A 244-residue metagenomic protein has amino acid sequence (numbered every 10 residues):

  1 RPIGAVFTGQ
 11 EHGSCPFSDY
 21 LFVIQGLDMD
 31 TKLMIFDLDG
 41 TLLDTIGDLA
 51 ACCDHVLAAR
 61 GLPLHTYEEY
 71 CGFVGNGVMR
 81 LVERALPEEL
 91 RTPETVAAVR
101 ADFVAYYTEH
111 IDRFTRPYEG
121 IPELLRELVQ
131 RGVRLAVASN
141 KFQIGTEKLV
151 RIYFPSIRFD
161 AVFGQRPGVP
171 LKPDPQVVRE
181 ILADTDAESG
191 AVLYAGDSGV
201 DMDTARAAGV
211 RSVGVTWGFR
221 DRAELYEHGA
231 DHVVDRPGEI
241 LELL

Functional and structural regions predicted by a protein language model:
R1-H12: Extreme N-terminal basic, low-complexity initiation segments that serve as generic localization/processing leaders
G4, Y20, I24, M29-K32 (+2 more regions): Asp-based, Mg2+/Mn2+-dependent phosphohydrolase catalytic module
D30-E123, Q130-R131, I144, P155-S156: N-terminal helical cap/lid subdomain that shapes the substrate entry/recognition surface in HAD-like hydrolases
I35, L42, P117, L135 (+3 more regions): Conserved SAM-binding loop
N76, R131-G132, Q165, H228: Structured helix-beta-strand junction loops
P122-L125, R222: Short amphipathic alpha-helical segments and helix-helix/interface helices
